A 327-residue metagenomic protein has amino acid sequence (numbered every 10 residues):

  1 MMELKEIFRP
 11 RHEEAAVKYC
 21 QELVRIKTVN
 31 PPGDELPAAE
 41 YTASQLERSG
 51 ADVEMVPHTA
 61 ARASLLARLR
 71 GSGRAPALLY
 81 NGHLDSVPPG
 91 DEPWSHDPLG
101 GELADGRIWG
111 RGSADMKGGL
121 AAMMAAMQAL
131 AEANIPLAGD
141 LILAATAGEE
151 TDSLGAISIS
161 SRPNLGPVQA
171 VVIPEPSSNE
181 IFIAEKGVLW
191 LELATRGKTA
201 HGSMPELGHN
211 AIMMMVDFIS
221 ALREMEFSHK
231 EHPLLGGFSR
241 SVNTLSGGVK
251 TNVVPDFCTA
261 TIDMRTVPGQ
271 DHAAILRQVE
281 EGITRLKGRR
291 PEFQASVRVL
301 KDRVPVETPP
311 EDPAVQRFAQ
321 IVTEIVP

Functional and structural regions predicted by a protein language model:
M1-L4, T28, E54, I183 (+1 more regions): Metal-dependent amide/peptide-bond hydrolase catalytic core, centered on the "pita-bread" metallohydrolase fold
M2-R111, E132-L137: Acidic/His- and Gly-rich active-site-bordering loop/insert found across diverse amide/peptide-bond hydrolases
S49, A133-L137, N164-L165, R285-E292: Short helix-capping segments at alpha-helix termini
E54, L79, I142-A144, S296: A structural signal for isolated positions on well-ordered beta-strands in alpha/beta enzyme cores
S64, D140, F257-T261: Intrinsic-disorder/low-complexity, polar/charged segments enriched in Ser/Thr/Lys/Arg/Asp/Glu/Gln
D105-I108, S113-A114, G118-E224, P233: Fold-level recognition of mixed alpha/beta catalytic cores in primary-metabolism enzymes, strongest
